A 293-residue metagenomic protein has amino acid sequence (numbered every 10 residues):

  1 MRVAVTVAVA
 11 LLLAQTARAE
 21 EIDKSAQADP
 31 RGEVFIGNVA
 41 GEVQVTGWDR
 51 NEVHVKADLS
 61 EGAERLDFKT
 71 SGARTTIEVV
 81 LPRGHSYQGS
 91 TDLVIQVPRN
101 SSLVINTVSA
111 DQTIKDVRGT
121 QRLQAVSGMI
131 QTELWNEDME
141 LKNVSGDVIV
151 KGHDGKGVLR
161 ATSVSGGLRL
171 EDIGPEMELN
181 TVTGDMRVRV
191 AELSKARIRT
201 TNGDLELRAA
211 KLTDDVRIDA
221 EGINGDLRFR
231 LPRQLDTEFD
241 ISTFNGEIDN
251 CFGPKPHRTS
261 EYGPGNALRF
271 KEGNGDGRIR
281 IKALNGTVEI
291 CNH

Functional and structural regions predicted by a protein language model:
M1-H293: Intrinsically disordered, low-complexity terminal regions
